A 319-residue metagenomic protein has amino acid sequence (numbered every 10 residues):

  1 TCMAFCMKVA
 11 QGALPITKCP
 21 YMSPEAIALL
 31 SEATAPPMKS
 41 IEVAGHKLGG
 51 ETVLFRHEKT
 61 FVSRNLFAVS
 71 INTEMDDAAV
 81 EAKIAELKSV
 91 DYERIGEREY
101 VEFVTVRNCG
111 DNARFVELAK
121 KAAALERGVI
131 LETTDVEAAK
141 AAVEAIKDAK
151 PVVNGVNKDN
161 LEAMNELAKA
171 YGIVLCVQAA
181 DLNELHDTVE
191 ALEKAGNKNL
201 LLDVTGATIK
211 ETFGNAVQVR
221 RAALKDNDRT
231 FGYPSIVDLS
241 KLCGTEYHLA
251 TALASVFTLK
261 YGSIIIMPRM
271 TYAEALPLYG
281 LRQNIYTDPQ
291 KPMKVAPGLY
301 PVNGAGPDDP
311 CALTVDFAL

Functional and structural regions predicted by a protein language model:
C2-S31: Iron-sulfur (Fe-S) cluster-binding segments and ferredoxin-like electron-carrier domains, especially [2Fe-2S]
F5, A79, K140, A275-L276: Short helix/loop capping segments that flank catalytic or ligand/cofactor-binding pockets
K8, E144, R221: Short, well-ordered alpha-helices that flank and scaffold nucleotide-derived cofactor binding pockets
K18-C19, E93-V104, N199, D226-Y233: Flexible, glycine/charged-enriched surface loops at secondary-structure junctions
L29-S40, H57, P289-N303: Extended, compositionally biased intrinsically disordered regions at domain boundaries
P36-D187: Active-site beta->alpha loop and helix N-cap motifs at the rims of alpha/beta catalytic domains
D159-L319: Catalytic alpha/beta core domains of metabolic enzymes, predominantly
